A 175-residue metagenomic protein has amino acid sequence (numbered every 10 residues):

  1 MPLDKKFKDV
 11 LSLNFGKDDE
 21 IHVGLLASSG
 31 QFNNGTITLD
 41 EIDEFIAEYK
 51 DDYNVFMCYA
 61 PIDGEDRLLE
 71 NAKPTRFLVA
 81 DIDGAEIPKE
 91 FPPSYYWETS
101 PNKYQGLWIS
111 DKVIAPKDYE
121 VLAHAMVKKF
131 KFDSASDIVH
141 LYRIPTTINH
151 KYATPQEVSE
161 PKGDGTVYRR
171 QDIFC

Functional and structural regions predicted by a protein language model:
M1-F77, A85, H140, V167 (+1 more regions): DNA replication initiation on ssDNA origins
L26-A27, D83, E98-P101: Short loop/turn segments at strand-loop or loop-helix junctions that form parts of catalytic or ligand-binding pockets
Y49-K50, C58-E86, S110-C175: DNA replication initiation modules
P88-Y96: Active-site palm subdomain of RNA-directed nucleic acid polymerases
Y96-Q105, Y142: Short, conserved phosphate-binding/catalytic loop or strand-edge motifs used in phosphoryl-/nucleotidyl-transfer
